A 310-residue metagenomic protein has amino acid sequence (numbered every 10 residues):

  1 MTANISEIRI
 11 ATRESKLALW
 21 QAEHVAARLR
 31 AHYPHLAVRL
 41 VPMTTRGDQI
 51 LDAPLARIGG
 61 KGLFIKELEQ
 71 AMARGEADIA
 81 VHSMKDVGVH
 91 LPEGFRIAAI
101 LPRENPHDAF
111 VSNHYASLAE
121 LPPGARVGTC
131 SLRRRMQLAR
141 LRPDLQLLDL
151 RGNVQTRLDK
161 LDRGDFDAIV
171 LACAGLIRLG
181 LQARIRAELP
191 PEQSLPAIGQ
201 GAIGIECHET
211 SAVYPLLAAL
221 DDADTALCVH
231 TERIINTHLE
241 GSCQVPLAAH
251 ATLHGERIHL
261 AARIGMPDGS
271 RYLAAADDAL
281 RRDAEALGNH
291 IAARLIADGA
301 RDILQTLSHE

Functional and structural regions predicted by a protein language model:
T2-T44, Q49-I50, R57, R140-E310: Small-molecule-sensing regulatory modules
R9-A11, A80, A98, G128 (+1 more regions): Short, well-ordered beta-strand segments
D52-I79: Short, structured active-site "lid" loops
Q70, L118-A119, D159: Alpha-helical segments flanking ligand/cofactor-binding loops in enzyme cores
A73-H82, D86, G164-A174: Alpha-to-beta junction loops
M84-V87, E93-D144: A conserved helix-loop-strand patch within extracytoplasmic ligand-binding domains of the periplasmic binding
